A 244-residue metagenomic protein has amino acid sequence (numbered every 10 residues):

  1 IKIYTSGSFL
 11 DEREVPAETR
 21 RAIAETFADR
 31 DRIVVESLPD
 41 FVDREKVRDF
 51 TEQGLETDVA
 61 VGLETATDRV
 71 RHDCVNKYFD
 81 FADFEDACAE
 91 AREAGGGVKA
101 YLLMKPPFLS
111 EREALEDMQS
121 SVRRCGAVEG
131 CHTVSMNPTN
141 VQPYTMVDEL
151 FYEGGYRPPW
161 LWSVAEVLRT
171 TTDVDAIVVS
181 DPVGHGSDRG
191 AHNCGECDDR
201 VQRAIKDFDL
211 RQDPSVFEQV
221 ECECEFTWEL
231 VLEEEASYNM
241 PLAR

Functional and structural regions predicted by a protein language model:
I1-E14, T26-V42, E56-F84, T133-S135: Core AdoMet radical
G7-F9, P39-F41, T65-T67, M104-F108 (+2 more regions): Active-site-proximal loop/turn and secondary-structure-junction residues that shape catalytic pockets, frequently
E12-R21, D43-E52, R112: Distinct, well-ordered alpha-helical segments
R21-A28, V47-E56, A89-G95, G126-E129 (+1 more regions): Acidic (Asp/Glu)-rich catalytic clusters
I33-D40, R44-F50, A236-Y238, L242: Short, contiguous, well-ordered secondary-structure segments
R69-K77, M104-R112, L150-G155: Surface-exposed cleft-lining segments at the edges of enzyme active sites
A82-T145, V164-P182: Conserved C-terminal portion of the radical SAM core fold that forms the substrate/S-adenosylmethionine-binding
G126-V128, T139-R244: Auxiliary Fe-S-binding modules of radical SAM enzymes
